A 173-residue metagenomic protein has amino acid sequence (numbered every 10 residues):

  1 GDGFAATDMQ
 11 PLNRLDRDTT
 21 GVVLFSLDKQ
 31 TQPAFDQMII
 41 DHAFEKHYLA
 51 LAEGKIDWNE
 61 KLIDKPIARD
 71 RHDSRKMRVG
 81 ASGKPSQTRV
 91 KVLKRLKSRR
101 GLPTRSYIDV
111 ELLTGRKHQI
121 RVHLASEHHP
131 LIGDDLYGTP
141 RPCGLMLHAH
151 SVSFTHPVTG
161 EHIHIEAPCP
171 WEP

Functional and structural regions predicted by a protein language model:
G1-P173: RNA pseudouridine synthases
